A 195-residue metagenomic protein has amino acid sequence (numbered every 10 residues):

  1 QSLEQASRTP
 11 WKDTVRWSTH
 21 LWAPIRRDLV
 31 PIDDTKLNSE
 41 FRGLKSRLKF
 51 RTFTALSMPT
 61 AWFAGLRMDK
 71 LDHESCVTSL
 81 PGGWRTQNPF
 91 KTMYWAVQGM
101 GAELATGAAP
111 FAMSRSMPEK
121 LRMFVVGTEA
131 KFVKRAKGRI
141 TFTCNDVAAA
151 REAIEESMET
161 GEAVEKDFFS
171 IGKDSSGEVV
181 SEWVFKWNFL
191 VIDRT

Functional and structural regions predicted by a protein language model:
S2, R8-R42, A136-K137, V147-T195: HotDog/MaoC-like acyl-thioester-processing domains
S46-A55, T60-A61, R151-A153: Short Pro/Gly-enriched beta-strand edge/turn motifs at strand-loop
W62, F124-V126, I140, V164-F168: Hydrophobic core residues within well-ordered beta-strands of beta-rich domains
W62-M68, V126-F132, A153-E155: Short structured motifs
F63-M93: Catalytic strand-loop segment that frames the active site of acyl-thioester-processing enzymes
R67, E129-K131, T143-N145, I171 (+1 more regions): Residues located in well-ordered beta-strands
R85-G107, K120: Hot-dog-fold acyl-thioester-processing enzymes
A109-A148: Hydrophobic beta-strand-centered segment that forms part of the acyl-chain substrate-binding groove
